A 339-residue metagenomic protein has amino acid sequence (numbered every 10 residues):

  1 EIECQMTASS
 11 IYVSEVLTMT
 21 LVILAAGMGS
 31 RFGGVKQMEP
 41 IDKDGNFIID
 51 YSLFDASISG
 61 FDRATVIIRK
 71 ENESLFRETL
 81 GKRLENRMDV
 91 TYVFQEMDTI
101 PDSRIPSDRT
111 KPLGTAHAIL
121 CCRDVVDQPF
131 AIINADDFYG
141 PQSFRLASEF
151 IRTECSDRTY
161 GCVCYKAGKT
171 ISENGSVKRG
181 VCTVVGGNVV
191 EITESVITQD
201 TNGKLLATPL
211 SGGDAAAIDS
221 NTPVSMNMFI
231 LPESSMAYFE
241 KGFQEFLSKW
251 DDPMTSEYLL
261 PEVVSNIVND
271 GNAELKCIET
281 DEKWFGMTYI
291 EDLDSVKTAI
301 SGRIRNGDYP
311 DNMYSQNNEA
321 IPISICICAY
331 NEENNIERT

Functional and structural regions predicted by a protein language model:
V13-L17, V185, I192, D200-N318: Conserved alpha/beta core of the MobA/IspD/sugar-nucleotide pyrophosphorylase nucleotidyltransferase superfamily
L17-G81, M88-V90, Q95, I336: N-terminal glycine-rich phosphate-binding loop and ensuing alpha1 helix
M19-T20, I321-S324: Cell-envelope/extracellular polymer assembly enzymes that use nucleotide-activated donors
G29, F138-G140: A short, conserved beta-strand element in the Rossmann-like catalytic core that flanks the donor/metal-binding loop
L84-P129: Short phosphate-binding loop-to-helix
Q128-F138: Short beta-strand-to-loop acidic/aromatic patch adjacent to the donor-nucleotide binding site
P141-F229, E233: Conserved core of the sugar-phosphate nucleotidyltransferase
